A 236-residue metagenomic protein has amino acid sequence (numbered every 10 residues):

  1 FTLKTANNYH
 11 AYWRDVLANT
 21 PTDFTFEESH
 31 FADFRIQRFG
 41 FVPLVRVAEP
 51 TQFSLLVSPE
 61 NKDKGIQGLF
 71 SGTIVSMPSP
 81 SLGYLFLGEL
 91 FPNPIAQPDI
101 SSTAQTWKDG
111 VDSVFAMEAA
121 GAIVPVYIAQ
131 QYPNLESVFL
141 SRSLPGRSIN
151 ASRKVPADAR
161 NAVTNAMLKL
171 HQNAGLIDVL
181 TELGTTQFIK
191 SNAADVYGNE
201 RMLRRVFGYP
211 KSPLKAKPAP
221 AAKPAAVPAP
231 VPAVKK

Functional and structural regions predicted by a protein language model:
F1-F31: Extracytoplasmic small-molecule ligand-binding "clamshell" domains of the periplasmic binding protein/Venus flytrap
T2-N7, S101-T103, V138: General small-molecule cofactor/ligand-binding pocket signal
A11, D15, L82-F86, D109 (+7 more regions): Extracytoplasmic/secreted proteins, especially bacterial periplasmic and envelope-associated proteins
T25-R38, V111-S143: A ligand-binding cleft/hinge motif common to bilobed small-molecule-binding domains
S29, P50-D112, A116, Y127: Bilobed "Venus flytrap"/periplasmic-binding protein-like clamshell domains and structurally analogous long
D33-F53: Glycine/small-residue-rich loop that forms an oxyanion/phosphate-binding "nest" at active or ligand-binding sites
A48-V57, Y127-F207, L214: Periplasmic-binding protein-like
L214-K236: Compositionally biased, proline/threonine/alanine/serine-rich low-complexity intrinsically disordered stretches
